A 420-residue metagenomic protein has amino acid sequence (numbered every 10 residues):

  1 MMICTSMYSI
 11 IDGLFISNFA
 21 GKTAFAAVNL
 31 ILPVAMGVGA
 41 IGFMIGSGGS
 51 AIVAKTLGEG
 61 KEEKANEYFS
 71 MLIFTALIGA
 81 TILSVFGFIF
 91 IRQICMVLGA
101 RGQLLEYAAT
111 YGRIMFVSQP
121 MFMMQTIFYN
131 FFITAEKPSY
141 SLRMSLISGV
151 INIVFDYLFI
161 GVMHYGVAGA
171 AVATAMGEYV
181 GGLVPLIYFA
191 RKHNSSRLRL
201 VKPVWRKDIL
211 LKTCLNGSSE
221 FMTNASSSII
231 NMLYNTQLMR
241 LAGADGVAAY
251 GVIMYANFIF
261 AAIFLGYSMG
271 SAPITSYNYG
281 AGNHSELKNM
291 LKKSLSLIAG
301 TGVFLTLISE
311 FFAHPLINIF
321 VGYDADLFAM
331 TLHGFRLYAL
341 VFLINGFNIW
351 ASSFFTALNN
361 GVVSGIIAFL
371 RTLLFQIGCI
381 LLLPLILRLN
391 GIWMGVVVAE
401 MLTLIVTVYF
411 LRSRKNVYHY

Functional and structural regions predicted by a protein language model:
M1-A20, P33-G48, I52, T56 (+5 more regions): N-terminal transmembrane alpha-helices
M1-D12, I114, Q125, S148 (+5 more regions): Transmembrane helical elements of multi-pass membrane transporters/channels
M7-F25, C95-G102, L158-Y165, F221 (+4 more regions): Helix-terminus/linker motif at the lipid-water interface of multi-pass membrane proteins
D12, G49, F90-I91, F128 (+11 more regions): Hydrophobic/aromatic residues in alpha-helical transmembrane segments
F25-V85, F122-S141, A249-L307, F311-A313 (+1 more regions): Small-residue-rich hydrophobic transmembrane alpha-helices
G37, N152-D156, G182-L186, F258-A262 (+3 more regions): Hydrophobic transmembrane alpha-helices of multi-pass small-molecule transporters
G46, I114-I133, S141-G149, A170-L183 (+5 more regions): Short runs within selected transmembrane alpha-helices of multi-pass transporters and secretion channels
V53-S118, H164-G217, T275-V341, L382-Y420: Short alpha-helical transmembrane segments in multi-pass integral membrane proteins
